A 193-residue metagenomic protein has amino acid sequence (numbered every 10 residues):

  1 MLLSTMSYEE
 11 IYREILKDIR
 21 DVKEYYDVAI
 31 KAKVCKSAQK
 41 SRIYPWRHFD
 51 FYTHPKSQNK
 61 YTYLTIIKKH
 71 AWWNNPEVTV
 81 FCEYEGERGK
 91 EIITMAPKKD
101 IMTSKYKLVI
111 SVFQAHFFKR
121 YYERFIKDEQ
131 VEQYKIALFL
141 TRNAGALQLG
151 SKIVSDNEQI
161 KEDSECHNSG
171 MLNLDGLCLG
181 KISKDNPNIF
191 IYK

Functional and structural regions predicted by a protein language model:
M1-K193: Ribonuclease/tRNase effector modules and their secretory precursors
